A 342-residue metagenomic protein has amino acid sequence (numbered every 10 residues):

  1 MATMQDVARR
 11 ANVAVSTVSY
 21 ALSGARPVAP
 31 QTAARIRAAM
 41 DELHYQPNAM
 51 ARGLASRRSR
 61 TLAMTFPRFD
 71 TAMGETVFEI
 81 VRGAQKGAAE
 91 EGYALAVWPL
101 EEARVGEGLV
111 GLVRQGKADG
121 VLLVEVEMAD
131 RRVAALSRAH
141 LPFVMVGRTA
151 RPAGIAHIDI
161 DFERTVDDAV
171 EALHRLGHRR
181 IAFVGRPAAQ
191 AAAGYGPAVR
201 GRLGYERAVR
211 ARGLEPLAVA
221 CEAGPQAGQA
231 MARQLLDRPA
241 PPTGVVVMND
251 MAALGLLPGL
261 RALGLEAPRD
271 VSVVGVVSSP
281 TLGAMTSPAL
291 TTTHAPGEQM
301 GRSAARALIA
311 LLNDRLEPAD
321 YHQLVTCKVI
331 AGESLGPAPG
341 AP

Functional and structural regions predicted by a protein language model:
M1-R60, A341-P342: N-terminal helix-turn-helix DNA-binding module of bacterial transcription factors
A2, S23, P27, Q31 (+10 more regions): Residues at secondary-structure transition points
A14, R60, D119, R179-R180 (+1 more regions): Short acidic/polar active-site loop segments enriched in Thr and Asp
T17-Y20, R57-D70, R180-Q190: Short beta-strand segments enriched in small/hydrophobic residues
A38, Y45-V110, G120, V199 (+1 more regions): Amphipathic helical "hinge" segments at domain boundaries
E42, K86-E90, R138-M145, T149-P342: Bacterial carbohydrate/catabolite-sensing allosteric modules
A51, V110, V133, V170 (+1 more regions): Short hydrophobic/charged patches on amphipathic alpha-helices used for structural packing and interfaces
G106-R164: Short beta-strand-centered segments that line the small-molecule binding cleft or hinge of alpha/beta clamshell
